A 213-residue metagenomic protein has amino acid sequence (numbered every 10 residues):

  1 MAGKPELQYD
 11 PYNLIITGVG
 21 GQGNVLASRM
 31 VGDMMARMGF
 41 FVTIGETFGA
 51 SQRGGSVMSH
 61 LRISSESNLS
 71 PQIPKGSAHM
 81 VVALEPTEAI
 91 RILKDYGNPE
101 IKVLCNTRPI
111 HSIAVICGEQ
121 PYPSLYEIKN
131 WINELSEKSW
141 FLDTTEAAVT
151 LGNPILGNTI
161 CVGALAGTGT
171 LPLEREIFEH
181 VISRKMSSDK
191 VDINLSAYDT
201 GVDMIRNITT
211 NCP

Functional and structural regions predicted by a protein language model:
M1-P213: Active-site cofactor/cluster-binding pocket
